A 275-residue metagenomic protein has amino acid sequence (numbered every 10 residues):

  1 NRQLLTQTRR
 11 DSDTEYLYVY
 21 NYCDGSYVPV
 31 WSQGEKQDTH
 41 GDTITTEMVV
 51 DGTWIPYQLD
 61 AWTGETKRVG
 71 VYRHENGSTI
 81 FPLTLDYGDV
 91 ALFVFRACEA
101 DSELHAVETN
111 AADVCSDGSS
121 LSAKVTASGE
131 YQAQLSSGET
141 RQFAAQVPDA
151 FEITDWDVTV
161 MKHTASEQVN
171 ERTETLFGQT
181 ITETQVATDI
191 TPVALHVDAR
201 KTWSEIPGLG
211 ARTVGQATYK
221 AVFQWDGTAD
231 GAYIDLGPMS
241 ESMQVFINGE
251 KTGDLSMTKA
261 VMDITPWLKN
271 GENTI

Functional and structural regions predicted by a protein language model:
N1-Q216, Q224-D226, E250-L255, M262-T265 (+1 more regions): Carbohydrate-binding surfaces of carbohydrate-active enzymes
G215, F223-N248, I275: Aromatic-lined ligand-binding clefts that engage carbohydrates, nucleic acids, or primary amines
